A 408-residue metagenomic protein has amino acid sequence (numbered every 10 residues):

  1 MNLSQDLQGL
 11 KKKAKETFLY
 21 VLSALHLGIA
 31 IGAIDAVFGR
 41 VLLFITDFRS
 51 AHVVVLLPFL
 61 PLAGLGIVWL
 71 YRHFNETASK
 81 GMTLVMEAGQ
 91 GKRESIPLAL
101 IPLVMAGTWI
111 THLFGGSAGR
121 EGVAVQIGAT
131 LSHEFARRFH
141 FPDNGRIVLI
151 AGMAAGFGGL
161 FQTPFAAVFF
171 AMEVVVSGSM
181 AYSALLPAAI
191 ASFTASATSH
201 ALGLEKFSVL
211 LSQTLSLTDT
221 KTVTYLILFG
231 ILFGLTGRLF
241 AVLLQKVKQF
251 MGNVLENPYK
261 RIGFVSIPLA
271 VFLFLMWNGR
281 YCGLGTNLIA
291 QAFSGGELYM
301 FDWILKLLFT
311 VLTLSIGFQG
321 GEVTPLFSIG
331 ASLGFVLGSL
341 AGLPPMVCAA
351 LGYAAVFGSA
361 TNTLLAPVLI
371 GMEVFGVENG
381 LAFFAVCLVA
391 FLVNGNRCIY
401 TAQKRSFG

Functional and structural regions predicted by a protein language model:
M1-G408: Alpha-helical transmembrane segments and immediately membrane-proximal extracytoplasmic
